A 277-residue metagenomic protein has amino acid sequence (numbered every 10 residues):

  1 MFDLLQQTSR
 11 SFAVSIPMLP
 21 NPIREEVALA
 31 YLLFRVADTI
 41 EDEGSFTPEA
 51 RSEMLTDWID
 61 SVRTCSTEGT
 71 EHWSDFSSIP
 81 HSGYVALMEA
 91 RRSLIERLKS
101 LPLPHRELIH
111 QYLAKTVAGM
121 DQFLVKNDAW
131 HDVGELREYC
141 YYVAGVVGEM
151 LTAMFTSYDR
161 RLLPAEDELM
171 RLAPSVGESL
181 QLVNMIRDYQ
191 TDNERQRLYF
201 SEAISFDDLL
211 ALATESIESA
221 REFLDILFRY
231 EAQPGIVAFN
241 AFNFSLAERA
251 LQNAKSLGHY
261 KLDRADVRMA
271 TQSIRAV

Functional and structural regions predicted by a protein language model:
M1-L180, I186-V277: Catalytic cores of Mg2+-dependent Asp-rich isoprenoid enzymes
